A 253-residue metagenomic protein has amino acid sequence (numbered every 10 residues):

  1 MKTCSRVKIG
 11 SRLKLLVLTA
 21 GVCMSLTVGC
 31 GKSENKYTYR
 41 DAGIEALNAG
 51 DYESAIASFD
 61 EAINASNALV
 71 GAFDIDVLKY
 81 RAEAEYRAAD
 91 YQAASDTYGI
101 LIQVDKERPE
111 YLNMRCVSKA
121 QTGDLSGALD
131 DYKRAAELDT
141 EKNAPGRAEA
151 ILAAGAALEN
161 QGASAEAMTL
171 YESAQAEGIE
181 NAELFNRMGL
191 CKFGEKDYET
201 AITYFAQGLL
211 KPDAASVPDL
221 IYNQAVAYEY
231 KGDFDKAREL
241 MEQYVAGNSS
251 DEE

Functional and structural regions predicted by a protein language model:
G29-Y80, R87: N-terminal leader/linker segments that initiate helical-solenoid repeat arrays
Y37-T38, G71-A72, D76, E110 (+4 more regions): Start-of-helix register in tetratricopeptide repeats
N48-A49, R87, Q121-T122, A153 (+3 more regions): Register position in tetratricopeptide repeats
N67, A72, K106, T140 (+3 more regions): Short coil turns that delineate tetratricopeptide repeat
F73-D76, Y80, R87, M114 (+3 more regions): Canonical tetratricopeptide repeat
